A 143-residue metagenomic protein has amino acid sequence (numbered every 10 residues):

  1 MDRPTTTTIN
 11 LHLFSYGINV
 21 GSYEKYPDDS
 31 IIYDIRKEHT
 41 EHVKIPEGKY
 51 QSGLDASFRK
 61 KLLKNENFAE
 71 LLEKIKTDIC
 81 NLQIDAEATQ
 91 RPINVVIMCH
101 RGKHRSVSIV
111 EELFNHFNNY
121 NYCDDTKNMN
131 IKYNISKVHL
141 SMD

Functional and structural regions predicted by a protein language model:
D2-L54: Glycine-rich, flexible N-terminal cofactor/catalytic loop recognition
N10, P92-N94, K132-N134: Residues that mark the start of a beta-strand
F14-Y16, M98-H100, V138: Short hydrophobic segments within beta-strands
I32-D34, V96, S136-K137: A structural signal for short, well-ordered beta-strand segments and their strand-loop junctions that often border
V43-P92: Helix-loop module immediately N-terminal to the HCX5R catalytic loop in PTP-like cysteine phosphatase domains
L82-T89, N118-N128: Alpha-helix termini
D85-F117: Catalytic cysteine-centered active loop of the rhodanese-like fold, especially the PTP/DSP P-loop
E111, N121-D143: Cysteine-dependent PTP/DSP-like catalytic domain, specifically the C-terminal lobe
